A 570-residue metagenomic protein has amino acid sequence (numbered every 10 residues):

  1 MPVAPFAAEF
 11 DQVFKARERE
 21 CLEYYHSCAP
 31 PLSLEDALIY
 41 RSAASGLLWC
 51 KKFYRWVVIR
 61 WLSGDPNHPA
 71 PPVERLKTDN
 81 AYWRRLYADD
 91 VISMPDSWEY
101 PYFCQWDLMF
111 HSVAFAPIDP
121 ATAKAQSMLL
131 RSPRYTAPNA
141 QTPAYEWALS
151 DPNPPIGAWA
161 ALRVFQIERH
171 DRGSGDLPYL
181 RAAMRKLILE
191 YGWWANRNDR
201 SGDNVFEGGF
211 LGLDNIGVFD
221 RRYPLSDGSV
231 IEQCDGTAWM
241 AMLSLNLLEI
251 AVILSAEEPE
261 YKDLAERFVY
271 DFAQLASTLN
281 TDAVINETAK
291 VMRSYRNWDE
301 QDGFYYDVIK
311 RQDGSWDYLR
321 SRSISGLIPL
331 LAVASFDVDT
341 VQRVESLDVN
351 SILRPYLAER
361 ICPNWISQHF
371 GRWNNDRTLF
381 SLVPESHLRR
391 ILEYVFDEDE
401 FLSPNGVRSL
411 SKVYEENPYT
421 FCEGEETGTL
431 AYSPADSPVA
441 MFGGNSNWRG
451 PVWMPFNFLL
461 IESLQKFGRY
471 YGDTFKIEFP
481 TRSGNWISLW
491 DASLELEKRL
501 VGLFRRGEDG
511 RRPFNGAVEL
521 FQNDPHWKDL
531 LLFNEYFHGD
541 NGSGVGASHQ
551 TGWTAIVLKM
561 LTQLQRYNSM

Functional and structural regions predicted by a protein language model:
M1-M570: Acidic, mature catalytic/reactive cores of soluble proteins
